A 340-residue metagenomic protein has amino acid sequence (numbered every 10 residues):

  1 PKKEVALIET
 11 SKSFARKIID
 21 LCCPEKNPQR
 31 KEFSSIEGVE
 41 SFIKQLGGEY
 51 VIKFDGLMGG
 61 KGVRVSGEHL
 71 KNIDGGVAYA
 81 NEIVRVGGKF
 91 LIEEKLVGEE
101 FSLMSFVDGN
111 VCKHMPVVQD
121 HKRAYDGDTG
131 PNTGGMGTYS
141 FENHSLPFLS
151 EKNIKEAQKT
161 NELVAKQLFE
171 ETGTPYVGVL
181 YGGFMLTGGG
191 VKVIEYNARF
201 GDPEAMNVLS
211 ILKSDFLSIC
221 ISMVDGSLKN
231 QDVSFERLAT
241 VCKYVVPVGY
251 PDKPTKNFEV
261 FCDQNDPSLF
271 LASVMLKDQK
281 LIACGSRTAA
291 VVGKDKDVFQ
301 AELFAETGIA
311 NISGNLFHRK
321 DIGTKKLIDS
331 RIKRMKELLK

Functional and structural regions predicted by a protein language model:
P1-S11, C23-S34: A short, GP-enriched loop/loop-strand-helix hinge that lies immediately N-terminal to, or at the N-terminal rim
E4-A6, V39, K256: Catalytic-core regions of core metabolic enzymes, especially those transforming organic acids/acyl-group intermediates
I19-D20: Structural element of the ATP-grasp superfamily
G38-V39, K71-G75, L149, N153 (+2 more regions): Short, conserved charged micro-motifs
G47, V63-P203: Internal nucleotide-binding/catalytic subdomain
K155-Y181, N197-D266, L276-K277: Active-site "cap" helix and flanking loop/linker of ATP-utilizing ligase/carboxylase catalytic domains
S222-K340: Peripheral (often C-terminal) accessory segments that flank ATP-dependent C-N-forming ligase machineries
